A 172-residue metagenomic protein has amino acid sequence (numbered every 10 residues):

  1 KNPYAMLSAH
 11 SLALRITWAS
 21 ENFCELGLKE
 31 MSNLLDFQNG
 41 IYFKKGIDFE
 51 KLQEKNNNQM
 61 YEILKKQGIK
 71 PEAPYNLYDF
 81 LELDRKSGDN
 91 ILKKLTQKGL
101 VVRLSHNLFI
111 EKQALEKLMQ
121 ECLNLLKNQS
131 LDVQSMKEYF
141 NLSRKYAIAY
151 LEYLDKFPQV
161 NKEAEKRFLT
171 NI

Functional and structural regions predicted by a protein language model:
K1, E25-I172: C-terminal non-catalytic scaffold/interaction domains in large multidomain proteins
N2-L14: Sensory modules in modular signal-transduction proteins
